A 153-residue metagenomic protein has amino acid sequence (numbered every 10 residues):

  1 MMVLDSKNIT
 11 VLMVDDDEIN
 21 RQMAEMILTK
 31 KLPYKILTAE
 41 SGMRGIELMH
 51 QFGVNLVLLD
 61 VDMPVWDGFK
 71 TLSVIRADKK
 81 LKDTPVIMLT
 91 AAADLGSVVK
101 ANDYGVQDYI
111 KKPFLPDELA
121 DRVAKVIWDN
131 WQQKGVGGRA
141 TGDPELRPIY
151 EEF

Functional and structural regions predicted by a protein language model:
E18-L37: Two-component/phosphorelay signaling modules centered on CheY-like receiver
T38-L56: Acidic, metal-coordinating helix/loop segments flanking the phosphotransfer/catalytic sites of two-component signaling
M63: Receiver (REC) domain active-site loop signature in two-component systems and cognate sites in sensor histidine kinases
Q107: Short, glycine/charged-rich "phosphate-handling" switch motifs in NTP-dependent and phosphotransfer domains
F114-V123: C-terminal output helix
W128-F153: CheY-like receiver
